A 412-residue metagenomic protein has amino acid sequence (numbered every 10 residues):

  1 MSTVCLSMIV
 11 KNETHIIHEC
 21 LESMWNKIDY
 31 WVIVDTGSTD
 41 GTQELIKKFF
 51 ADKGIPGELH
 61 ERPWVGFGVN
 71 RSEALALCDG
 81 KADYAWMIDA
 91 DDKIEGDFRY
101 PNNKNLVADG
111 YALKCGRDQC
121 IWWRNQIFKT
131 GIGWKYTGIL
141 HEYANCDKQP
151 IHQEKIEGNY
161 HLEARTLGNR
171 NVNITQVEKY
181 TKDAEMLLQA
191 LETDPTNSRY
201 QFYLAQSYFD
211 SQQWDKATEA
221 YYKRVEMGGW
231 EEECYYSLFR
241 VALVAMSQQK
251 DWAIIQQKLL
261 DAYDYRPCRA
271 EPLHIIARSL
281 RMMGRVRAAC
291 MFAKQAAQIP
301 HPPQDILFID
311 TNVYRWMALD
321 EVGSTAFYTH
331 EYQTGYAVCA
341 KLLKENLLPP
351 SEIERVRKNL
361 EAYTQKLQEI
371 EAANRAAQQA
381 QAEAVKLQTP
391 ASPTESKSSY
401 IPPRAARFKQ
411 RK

Functional and structural regions predicted by a protein language model:
S7-Y30: Short, well-formed alpha-helical segments that are part of the catalytic scaffolds of diverse glycosyltransferases
S23, K27, V34-I46, P63-W64: A conserved acidic beta->alpha catalytic loop
E44-E73, L77: Conserved donor nucleotide-binding strand/loop of the catalytic core
G68-L75, A82, W86-I88, D92-E219 (+2 more regions): Catalytic-site signature of metal-activated, phosphate-bearing donor transferases, centered on the GT-A/GT-A-like
Y203, R240, I275, M282 (+2 more regions): "A position-specific structural signal for the A-helix of alpha-solenoid helical repeats
Y208, A245-M246, L280, A326 (+1 more regions): Residue at a conserved register position within TPR or TPR-like alpha-solenoid repeats
S211, Q248-Q249, M283, T329 (+1 more regions): Structural motif corresponding to the intra-repeat A-B loop/turn of tetratricopeptide repeats
